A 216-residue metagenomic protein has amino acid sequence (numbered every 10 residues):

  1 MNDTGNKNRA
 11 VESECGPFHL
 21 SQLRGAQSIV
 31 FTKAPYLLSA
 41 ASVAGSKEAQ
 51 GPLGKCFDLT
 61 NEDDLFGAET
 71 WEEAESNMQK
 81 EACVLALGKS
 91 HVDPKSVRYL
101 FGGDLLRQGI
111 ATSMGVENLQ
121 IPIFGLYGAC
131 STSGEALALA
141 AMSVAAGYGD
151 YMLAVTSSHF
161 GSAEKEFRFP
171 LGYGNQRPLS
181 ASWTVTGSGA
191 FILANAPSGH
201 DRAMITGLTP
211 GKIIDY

Functional and structural regions predicted by a protein language model:
N2-E72, P170-Y216: Condensing-enzyme catalytic core mediating Claisen C-C bond formation in acyl metabolism
T32-P35, E48, E73-E81, K95 (+4 more regions): Conserved active-site and cofactor/substrate-binding residues in soluble primary-metabolism enzymes
L37, W71-S131: Conserved beta-ketoacyl condensing-enzyme motif
L38, G102-G103, M152-S158: Short beta-strand segments
G51-C56, T112-P122, V144-A146, F167-Q176: A glycine- and small-aliphatic-rich helix-loop capping segment at beta-alpha/alpha-beta transitions that lines
D93-V97, A146-V155, R202-A203: Short secondary-structure capping/junction motifs at helix and strand boundaries
Q108-I110, F160-K165, H200, K212-Y216: Short, well-ordered, mixed-charge alpha-helical segments that flank or form enzyme active sites
Y127-A154, L193: Active-site-proximal alpha-helical scaffold in enzymes
